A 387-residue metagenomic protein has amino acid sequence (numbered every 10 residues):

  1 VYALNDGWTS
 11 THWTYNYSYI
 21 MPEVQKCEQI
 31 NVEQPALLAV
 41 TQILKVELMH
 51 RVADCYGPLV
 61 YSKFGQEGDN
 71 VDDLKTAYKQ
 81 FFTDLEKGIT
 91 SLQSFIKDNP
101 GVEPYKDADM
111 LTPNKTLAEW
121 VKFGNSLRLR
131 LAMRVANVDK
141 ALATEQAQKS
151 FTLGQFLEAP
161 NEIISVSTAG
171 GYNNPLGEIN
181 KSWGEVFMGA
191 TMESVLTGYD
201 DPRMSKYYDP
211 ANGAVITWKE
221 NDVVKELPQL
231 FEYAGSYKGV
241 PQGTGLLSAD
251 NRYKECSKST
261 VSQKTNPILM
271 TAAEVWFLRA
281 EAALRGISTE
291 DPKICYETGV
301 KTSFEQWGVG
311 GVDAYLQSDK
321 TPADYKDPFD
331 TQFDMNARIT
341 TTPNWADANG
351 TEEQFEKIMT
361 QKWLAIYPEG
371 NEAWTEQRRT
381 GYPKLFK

Functional and structural regions predicted by a protein language model:
V1, H50-V60, T321-M335: Short, compositionally biased low-complexity segments
Y2-G311, A348-E353: Structured, solvent-exposed acidic/aromatic patches
F304-K387: C-terminal functional modules
